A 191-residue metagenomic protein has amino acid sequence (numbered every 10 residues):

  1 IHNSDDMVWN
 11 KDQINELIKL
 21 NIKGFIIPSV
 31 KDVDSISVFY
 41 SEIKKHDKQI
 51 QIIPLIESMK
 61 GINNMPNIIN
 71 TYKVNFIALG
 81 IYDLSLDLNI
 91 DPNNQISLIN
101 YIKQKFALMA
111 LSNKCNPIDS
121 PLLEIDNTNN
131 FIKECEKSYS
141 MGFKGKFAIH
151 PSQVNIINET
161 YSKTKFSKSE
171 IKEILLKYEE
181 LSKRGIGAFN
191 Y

Functional and structural regions predicted by a protein language model:
I1-Y191: Expand to "…catalyze enediolate/carbanion chemistry for C-C bond making/breaking, isomerization, decarboxylation
